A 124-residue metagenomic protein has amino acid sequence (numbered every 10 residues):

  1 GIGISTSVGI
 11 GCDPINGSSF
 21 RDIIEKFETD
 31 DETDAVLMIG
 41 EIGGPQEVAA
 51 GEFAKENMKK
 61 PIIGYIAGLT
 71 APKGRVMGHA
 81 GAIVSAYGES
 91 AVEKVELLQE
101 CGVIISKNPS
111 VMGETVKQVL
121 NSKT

Functional and structural regions predicted by a protein language model:
G1-T124: Catalytic-core regions of core metabolic enzymes, especially those transforming organic acids/acyl-group intermediates
